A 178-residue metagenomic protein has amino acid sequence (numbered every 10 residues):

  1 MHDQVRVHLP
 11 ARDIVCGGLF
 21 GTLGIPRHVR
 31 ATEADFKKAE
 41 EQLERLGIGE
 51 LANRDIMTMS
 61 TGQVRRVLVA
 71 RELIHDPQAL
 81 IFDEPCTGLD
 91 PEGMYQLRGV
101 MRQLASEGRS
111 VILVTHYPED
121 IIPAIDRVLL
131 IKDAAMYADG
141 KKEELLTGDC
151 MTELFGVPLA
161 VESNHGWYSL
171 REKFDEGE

Functional and structural regions predicted by a protein language model:
C16, A31-L51: Conserved ABC ATPase "signature" region
D55-M59: Conserved ABC ATPase signature
D76: Conserved catalytic motifs of ABC-family nucleotide-binding domains
L80-D83: Catalytic Walker B motif of ABC-type/P-loop ATPase nucleotide-binding domains
T115-H116: H-loop/switch region of ABC-family ATPase nucleotide-binding domains
V128-K141: H-loop (His-switch) and adjacent beta-strand-loop-beta switch element of ABC-type ATPase nucleotide-binding domains
L154-E178: ABC ATPase nucleotide-binding domains
